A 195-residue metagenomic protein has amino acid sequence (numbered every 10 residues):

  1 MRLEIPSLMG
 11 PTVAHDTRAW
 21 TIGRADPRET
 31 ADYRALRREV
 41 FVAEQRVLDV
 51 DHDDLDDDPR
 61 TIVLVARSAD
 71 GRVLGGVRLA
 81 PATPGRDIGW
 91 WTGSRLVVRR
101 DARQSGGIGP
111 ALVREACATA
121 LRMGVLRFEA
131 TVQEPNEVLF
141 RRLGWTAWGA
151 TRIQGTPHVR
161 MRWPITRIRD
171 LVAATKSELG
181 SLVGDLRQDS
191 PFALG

Functional and structural regions predicted by a protein language model:
R2-R72, A174-L179, V183-G195: Short amphipathic alpha-helix that is part of the acyltransferase structural core
D58, D87, Q154-H158: Short acidic/glycine-enriched loop/turn segments that link adjacent beta-strands
V63-V65, R72-T83, W90-V97: Conserved beta-strand in the GNAT
T92-G93, V113, T119, R141: Aromatic (often tryptophan-rich) hydrophobic motifs at membrane interfaces
V98, Q104-A118: Conserved acetyl-CoA-binding loop-helix of GNAT-fold acetyltransferases
Q104, T166-I168: Basic nucleic-acid-binding interfaces
A120-Q133: Conserved GNAT acetyl-CoA-binding A-motif
T131, R141, T146-W163: Conserved catalytic-core motifs of GNAT/GCN5-like acyltransferases
